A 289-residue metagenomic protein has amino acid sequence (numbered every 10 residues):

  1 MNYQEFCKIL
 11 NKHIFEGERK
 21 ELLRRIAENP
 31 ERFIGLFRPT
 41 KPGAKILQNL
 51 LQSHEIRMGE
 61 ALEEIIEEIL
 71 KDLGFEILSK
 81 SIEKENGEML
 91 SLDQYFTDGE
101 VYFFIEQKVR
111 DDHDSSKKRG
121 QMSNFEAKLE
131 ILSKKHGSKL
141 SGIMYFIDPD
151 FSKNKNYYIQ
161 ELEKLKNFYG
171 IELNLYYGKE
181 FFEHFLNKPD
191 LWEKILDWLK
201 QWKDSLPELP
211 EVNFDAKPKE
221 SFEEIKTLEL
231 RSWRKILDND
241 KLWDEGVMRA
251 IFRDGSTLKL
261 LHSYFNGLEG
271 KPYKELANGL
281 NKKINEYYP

Functional and structural regions predicted by a protein language model:
M1-I69: Interdomain/boundary linker segments immediately adjacent to catalytic/signaling cores
I65-I66, E76-I77, E88-L92: N-terminal "first-domain core" detector
L73-E85: Short, well-structured beta-strand/strand-turn elements
K80-S81, Q107-K108, I143-P149: Short His-Asn-centered micro-motif
E88, L92-I105: Active-site beta-strand-loop-beta-strand hairpin of nuclease catalytic cores that positions key catalytic residues
V109-K135: Mg2+/Mn2+-dependent nuclease catalytic core
S141-S232: Domain-level recognition of nuclease-like catalytic cores that cleave nucleotide substrates
D197-P289: Extended, charged low-complexity segments that frequently continue into or abut oligomerization scaffolds
